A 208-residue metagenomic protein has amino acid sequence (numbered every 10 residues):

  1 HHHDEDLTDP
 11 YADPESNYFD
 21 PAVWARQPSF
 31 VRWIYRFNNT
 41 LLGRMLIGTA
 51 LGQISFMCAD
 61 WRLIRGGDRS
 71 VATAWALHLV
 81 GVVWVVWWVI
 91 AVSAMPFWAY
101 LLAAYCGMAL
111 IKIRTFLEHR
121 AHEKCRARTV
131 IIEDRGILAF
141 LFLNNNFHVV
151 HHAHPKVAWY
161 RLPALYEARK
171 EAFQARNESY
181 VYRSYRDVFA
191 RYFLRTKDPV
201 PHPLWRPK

Functional and structural regions predicted by a protein language model:
H1-W75, E123-P203: Membrane-embedded catalytic scaffold of the fatty acid hydroxylase/desaturase
Y35-T49, G67-I113: Alpha-helical bilayer-embedded segments of polytopic membrane proteins, i.e., transmembrane/intramembrane helices
F97-R135, A139-F142: Extended hydrophobic/aromatic segments used for targeting, binding, or gating
P207-K208: C-terminal regulatory/interaction regions
